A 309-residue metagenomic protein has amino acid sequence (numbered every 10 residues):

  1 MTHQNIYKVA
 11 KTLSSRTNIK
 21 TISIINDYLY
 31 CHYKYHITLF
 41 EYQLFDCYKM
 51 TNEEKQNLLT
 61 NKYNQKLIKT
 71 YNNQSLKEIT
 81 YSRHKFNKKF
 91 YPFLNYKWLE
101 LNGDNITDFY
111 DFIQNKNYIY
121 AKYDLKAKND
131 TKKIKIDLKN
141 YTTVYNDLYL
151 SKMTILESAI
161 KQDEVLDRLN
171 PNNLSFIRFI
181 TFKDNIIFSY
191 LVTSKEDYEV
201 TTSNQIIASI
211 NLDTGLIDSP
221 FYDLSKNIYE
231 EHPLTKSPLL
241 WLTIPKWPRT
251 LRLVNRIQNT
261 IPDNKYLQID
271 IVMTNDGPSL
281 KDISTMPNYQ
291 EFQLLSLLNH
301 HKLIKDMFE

Functional and structural regions predicted by a protein language model:
H3-F112, A127: Conserved N-proximal alpha/beta basic substrate-recognition cap immediately N-terminal to, or forming the N-lobe
H3-Y7, L234-R252, N259-Y266, M273-E309: C-terminal active-site "lid" helix and adjoining low-complexity regulatory extension at the edge of ATP-using catalytic
K66-R178, K183: Active-site nucleotide/adenylate-binding loops and adjacent lid/helix of ATP-dependent enzymes
E100-D104, L191, L267-I271: Acidic carboxylate-rich catalytic motifs and surrounding loops in phosphoryl-/glycosyl-chemistry enzymes
Y120, F176-T193, E199-A208, K281-I283: Beta-strand scaffold of nucleotide-dependent catalytic cores
L125-K128, K161-Q162, T193-E196, V272-M273 (+1 more regions): Short, solvent-exposed loop/turn segments at secondary-structure junctions
S158-P171, E196-T274: A long amphipathic alpha-helix within ATP-dependent nucleotide-binding catalytic cores
